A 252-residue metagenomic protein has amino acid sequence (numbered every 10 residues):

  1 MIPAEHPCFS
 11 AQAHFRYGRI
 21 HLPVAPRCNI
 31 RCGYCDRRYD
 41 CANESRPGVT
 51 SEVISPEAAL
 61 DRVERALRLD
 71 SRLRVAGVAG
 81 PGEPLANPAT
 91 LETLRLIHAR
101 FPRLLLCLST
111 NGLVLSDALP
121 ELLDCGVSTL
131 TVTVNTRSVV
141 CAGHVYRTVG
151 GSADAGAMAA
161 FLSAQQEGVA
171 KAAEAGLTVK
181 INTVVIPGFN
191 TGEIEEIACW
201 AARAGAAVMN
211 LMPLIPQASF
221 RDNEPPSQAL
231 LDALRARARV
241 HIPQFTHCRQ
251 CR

Functional and structural regions predicted by a protein language model:
M1-P23, R37-S51, R65, L69-R72 (+1 more regions): N-terminal [4Fe-4S]-dependent radical SAM core
M1-Q12, R16, E195-R252: Auxiliary Fe-S-binding modules of radical SAM enzymes
I2-R16, V63-P84, S116-N135: Conserved N-terminal glycine/acidic-rich loop preference
P23-G33, E83: Cysteine-centered iron-sulfur cluster-binding motifs in ferredoxin-type domains/subunits of redox enzymes
R46-S51, Y146-A155, N223-P225: Short glycine-enriched, charge-decorated loop/helix-capping segments at active-site entrances that position
G48-P56, I186-T191: Active-site mouth loops of central-metabolism enzymes
S55-V63: Glycine-rich, highly charged phosphate/nucleotide-binding loops
L85-M212, Q217: Conserved AdoMet/S-adenosylmethionine-binding subsite of the radical SAM
